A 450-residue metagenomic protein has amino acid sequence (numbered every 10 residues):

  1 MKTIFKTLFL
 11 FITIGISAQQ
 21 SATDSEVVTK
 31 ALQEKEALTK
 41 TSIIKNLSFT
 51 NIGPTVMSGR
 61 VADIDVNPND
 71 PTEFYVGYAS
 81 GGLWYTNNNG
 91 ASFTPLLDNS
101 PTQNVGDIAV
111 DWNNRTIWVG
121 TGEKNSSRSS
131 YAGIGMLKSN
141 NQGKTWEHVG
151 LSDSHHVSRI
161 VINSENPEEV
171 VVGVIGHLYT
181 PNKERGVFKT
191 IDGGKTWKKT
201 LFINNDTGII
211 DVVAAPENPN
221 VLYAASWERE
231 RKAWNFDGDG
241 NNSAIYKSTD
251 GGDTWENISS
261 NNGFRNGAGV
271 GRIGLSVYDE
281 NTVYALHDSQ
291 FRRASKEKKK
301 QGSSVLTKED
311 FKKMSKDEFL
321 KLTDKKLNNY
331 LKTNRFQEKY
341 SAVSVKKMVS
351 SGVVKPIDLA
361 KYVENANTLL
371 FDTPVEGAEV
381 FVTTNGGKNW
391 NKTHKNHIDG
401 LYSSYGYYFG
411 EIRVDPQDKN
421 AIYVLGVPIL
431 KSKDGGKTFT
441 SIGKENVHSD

Functional and structural regions predicted by a protein language model:
M1-D24: Bacterial Sec-dependent N-terminal signal peptides
Q20-D450: Beta-propeller blade termini and top-face loops
